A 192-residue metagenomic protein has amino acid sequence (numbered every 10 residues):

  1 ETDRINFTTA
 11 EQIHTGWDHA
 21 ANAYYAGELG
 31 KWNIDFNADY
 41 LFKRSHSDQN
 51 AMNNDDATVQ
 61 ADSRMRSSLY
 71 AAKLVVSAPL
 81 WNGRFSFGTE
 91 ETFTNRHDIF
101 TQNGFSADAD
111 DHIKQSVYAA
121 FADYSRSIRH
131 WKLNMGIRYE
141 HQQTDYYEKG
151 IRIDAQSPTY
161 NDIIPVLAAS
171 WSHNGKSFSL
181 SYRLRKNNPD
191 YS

Functional and structural regions predicted by a protein language model:
E1-N6: Periplasmic-side early beta-strands and strand-to-turn transitions of outer-membrane beta-barrels
T9-E148, S172: Face-selective signature of the C-terminal outer-membrane beta-barrel domain
A10-G16, A109-Q115, A155-T159, I163 (+2 more regions): Outer-membrane beta-barrel signature, preferentially recognizing the C-terminal barrel domain of Gram-negative
S63-R64, D162-I164: Short, surface-exposed, polar/charged, turn-prone segments marking secondary-structure boundaries
L74, A122, I163-A169, L180: Feature captures outer-membrane beta-barrel proteins of Gram-negative bacteria and organelles
I137-Q142, R152, R183-N187: Active/binding-pocket-proximal capping segment
Y147-A155: Eukaryotic, compositionally biased intrinsically disordered regions
